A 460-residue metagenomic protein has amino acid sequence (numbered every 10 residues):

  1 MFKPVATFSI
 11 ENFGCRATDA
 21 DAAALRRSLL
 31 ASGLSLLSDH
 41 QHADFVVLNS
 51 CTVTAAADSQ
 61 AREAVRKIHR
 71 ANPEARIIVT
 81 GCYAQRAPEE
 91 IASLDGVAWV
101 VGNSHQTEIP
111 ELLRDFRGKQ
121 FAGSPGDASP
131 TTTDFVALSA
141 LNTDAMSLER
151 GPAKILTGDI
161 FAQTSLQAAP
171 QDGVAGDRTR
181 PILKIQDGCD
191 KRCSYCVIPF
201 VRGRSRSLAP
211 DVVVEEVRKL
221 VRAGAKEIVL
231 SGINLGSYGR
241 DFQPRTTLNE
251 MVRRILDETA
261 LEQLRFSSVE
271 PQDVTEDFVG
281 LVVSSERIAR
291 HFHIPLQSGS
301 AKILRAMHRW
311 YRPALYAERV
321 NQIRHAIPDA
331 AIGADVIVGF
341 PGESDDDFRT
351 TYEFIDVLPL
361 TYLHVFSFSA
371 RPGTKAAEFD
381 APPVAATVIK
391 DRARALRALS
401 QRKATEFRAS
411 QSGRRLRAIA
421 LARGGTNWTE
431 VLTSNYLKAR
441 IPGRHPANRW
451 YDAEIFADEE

Functional and structural regions predicted by a protein language model:
M1-S231, G236-Y238, F292, P313-H325 (+4 more regions): Proteins enriched for Cys/Gly/acidic motifs involved in redox and nucleic-acid/cofactor modification
N12, G232, L296-S298, A420 (+2 more regions): Flexible glycine-/small-residue-rich
L34-S35, A75, A98, L261-E262 (+3 more regions): A structural micro-motif
I77-I78, R86-A87, R222-D345: Conserved SAM/AdoMet-binding glycine-rich loop
T107, K191, G236, Q272 (+3 more regions): Glycine-centered loop/turn positions within well-structured domains that cap or flank conserved ligand/cofactor-binding
I294, D335, I355, L363 (+3 more regions): Hydrophobic, well-ordered secondary-structure elements that form the walls of internal hydrophobic environments
E343, P359-L360: Contiguous mid-protein beta-loop-alpha structural module that forms a pocket-lining wall or clamp of enzyme active
A376-E460: Terminal RNA-binding accessory module
